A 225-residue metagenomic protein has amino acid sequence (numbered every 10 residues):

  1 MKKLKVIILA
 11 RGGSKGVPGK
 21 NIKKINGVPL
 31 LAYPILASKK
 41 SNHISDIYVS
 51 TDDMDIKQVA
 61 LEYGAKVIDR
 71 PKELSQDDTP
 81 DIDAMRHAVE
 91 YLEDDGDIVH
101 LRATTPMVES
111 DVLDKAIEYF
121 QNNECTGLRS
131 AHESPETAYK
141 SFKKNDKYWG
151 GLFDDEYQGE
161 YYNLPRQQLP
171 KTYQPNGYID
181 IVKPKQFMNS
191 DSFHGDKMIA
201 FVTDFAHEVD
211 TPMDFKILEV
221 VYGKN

Functional and structural regions predicted by a protein language model:
M1-P18: N-terminal nucleotide-binding beta1-loop-alpha1 segment
K3-I8, L31, D46-V49: Hydrophobic targeting segments
K23-K24, V49: Conserved SAM-binding loop
L30-I47, Y63: A short, N-terminal amphipathic alpha-helix
I44, D94-D95, E124-C125: Short, high-confidence coil segments that cap the C-terminus of an alpha-helix and link into the following beta-strand
M54-V99, M107-K115, E160: Short phosphate-binding loop-to-helix
P106-D196, V202-T203: Conserved core of the sugar-phosphate nucleotidyltransferase
M188-H207, P212-N225: Catalytic donor-sugar/metal-binding loop of nucleotide-sugar-dependent glycosyltransferases
